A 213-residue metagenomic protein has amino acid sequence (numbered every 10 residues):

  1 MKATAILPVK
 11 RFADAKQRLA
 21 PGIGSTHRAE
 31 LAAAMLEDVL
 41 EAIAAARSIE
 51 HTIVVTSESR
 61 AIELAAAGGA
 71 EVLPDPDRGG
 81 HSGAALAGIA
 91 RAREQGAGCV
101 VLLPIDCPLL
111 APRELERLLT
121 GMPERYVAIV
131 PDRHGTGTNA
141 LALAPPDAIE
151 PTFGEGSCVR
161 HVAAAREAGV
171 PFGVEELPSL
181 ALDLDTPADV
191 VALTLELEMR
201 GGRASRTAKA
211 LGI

Functional and structural regions predicted by a protein language model:
M1-L19: N-terminal nucleotide-binding beta1-loop-alpha1 segment
A32-I49: A short, N-terminal amphipathic alpha-helix
I49-E71: Acidic donor-binding segment of Leloir-type glycosyltransferases
L64-V100: Short phosphate-binding loop-to-helix
P104-P108: The conserved acidic donor/metal-binding loop of glycosyltransferases
L110-G135: Conserved donor-nucleotide/metal-binding helix-loop-beta segment in metal-dependent transferases, i.e., the alpha-helix
L143-A165: Short, glycine-/small-residue-rich phosphate/pyrophosphate-handling segment
A163-I213: Conserved alpha/beta core of the MobA/IspD/sugar-nucleotide pyrophosphorylase nucleotidyltransferase superfamily
